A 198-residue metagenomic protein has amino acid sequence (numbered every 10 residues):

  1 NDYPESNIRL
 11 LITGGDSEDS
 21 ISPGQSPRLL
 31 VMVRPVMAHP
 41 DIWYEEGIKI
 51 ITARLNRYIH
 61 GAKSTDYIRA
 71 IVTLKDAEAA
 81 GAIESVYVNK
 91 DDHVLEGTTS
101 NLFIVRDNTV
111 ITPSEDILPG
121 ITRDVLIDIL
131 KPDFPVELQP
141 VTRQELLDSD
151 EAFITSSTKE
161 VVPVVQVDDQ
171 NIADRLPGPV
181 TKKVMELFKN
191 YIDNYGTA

Functional and structural regions predicted by a protein language model:
N1-S6, P132-F134: Short secondary-structure junctions
E5-D19: Short, glycine/charge-rich beta-strand/loop segments that flank catalytic centers and engage negatively charged groups
T13, S20-A198: Helix-start/capping segments and mature chain N-termini
